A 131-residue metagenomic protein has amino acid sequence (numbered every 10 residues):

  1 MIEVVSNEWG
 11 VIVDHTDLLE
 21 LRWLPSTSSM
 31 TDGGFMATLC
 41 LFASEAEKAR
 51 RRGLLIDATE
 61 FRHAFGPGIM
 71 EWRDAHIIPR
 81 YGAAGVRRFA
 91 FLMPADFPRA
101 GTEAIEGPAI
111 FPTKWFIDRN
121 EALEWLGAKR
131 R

Functional and structural regions predicted by a protein language model:
M1-R131: Amphipathic, Lys/Arg-enriched alpha-helical "gate/interface" segment within cytosolic domains that mediates
